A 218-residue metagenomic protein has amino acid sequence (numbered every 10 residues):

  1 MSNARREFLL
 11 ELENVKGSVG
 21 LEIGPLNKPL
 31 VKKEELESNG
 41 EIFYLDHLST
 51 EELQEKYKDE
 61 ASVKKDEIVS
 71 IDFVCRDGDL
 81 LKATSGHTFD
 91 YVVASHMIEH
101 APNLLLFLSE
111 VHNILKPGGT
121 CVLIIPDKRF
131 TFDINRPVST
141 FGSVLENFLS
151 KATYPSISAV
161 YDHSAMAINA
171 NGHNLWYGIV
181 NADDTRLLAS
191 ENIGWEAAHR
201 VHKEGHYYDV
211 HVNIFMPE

Functional and structural regions predicted by a protein language model:
M1-A4, N103, F215-M216: Soluble or luminal CAZymes and related metallo-dependent hydrolases
M1-G17: Class I SAM-dependent methyltransferase Rossmann-like catalytic core, especially the SAM/SAH-binding loop
N3, Y91, K203-E204: General secondary-structure edge motif
R6, K28, V201: Residue-level detector of functional hotspots within protein domains
R6-L10, L81, L145-E146: Generic detector of well-ordered alpha-helical segments enriched in charged/polar residues, highlighting helical
E13, H96-H100, D209-P217: Aromatic-acidic/polar surface patches that form glycan- and anion
S18-I134: Conserved SAM-binding loop
S62-C75, L106, H112-K116, T120-E218: S-adenosyl-L-methionine-dependent methyltransferase catalytic module, highlighting the catalytic core
